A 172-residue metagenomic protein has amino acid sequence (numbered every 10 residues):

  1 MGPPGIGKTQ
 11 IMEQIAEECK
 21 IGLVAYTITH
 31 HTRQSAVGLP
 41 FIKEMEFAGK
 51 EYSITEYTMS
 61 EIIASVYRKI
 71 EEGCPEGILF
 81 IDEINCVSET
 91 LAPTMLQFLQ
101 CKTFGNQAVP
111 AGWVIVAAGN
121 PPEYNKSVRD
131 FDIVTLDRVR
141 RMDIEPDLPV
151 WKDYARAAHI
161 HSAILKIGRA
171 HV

Functional and structural regions predicted by a protein language model:
M1-G168: AAA+ P-loop NTPase catalytic core and its hallmark functional loops
A170-V172: Conserved small/polar residues in nucleotide/adenosyl-binding loops
